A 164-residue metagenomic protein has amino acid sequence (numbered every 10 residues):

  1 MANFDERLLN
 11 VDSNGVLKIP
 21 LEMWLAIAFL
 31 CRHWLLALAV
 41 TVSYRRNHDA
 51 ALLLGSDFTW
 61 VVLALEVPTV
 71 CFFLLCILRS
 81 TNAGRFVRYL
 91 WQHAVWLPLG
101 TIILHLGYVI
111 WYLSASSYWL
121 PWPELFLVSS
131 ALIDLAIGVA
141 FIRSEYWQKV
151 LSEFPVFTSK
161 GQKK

Functional and structural regions predicted by a protein language model:
A2-R32, L36: Cytosolic juxtamembrane helix and N-cap/initiation of the first transmembrane helix
R7-P20, L52-S56, N82-Q92, Y118: Juxtamembrane loop-transmembrane helix junctions in multi-pass integral membrane proteins, especially the extracellular
R32-N47: Membrane-helix interface motif
R46-V67: Transmembrane alpha-helix entry/boundary detector in multi-pass membrane proteins
E66-N82: Canonical alpha-helical transmembrane segments
I77-I103: Loop-to-transmembrane helix junctions at the membrane interface
L106-L127: Membrane-helix boundary connector in multi-pass membrane proteins
W122-K164: Terminal transmembrane helical module of multi-pass membrane proteins
